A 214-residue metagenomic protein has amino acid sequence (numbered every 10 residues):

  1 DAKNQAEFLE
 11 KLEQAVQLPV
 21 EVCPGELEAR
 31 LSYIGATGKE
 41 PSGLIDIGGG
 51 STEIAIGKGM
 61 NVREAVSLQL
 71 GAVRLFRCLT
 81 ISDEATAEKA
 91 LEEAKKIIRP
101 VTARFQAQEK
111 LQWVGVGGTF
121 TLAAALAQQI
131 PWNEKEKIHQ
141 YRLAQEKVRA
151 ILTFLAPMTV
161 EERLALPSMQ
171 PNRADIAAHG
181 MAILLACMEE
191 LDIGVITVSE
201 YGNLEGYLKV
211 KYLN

Functional and structural regions predicted by a protein language model:
D1-S42, I56-N214: Helical "lid/coupling" subdomains associated with nucleotide-phosphate turnover
D46: Class I SAM-dependent methyltransferase core
G50-I56: Acidic, divalent-metal-coordinating active-site segment for phosphoryl/phosphodiester hydrolysis, typified by short
